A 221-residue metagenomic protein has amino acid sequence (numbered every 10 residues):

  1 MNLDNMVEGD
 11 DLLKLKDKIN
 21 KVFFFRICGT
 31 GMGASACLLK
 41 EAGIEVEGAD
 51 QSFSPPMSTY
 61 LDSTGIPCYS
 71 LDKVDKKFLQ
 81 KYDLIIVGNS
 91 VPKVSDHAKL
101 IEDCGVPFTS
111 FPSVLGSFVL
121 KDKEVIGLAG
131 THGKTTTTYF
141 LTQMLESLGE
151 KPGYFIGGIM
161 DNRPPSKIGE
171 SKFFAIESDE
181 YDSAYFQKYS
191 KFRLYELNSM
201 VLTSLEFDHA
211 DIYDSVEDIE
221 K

Functional and structural regions predicted by a protein language model:
M1-S110, V114, V216: N-terminal leader/targeting and accessory segments in enzymes
L38-E41, K76-K77, N89, K93-K221: Phosphate-binding loop of NTP-binding sites
